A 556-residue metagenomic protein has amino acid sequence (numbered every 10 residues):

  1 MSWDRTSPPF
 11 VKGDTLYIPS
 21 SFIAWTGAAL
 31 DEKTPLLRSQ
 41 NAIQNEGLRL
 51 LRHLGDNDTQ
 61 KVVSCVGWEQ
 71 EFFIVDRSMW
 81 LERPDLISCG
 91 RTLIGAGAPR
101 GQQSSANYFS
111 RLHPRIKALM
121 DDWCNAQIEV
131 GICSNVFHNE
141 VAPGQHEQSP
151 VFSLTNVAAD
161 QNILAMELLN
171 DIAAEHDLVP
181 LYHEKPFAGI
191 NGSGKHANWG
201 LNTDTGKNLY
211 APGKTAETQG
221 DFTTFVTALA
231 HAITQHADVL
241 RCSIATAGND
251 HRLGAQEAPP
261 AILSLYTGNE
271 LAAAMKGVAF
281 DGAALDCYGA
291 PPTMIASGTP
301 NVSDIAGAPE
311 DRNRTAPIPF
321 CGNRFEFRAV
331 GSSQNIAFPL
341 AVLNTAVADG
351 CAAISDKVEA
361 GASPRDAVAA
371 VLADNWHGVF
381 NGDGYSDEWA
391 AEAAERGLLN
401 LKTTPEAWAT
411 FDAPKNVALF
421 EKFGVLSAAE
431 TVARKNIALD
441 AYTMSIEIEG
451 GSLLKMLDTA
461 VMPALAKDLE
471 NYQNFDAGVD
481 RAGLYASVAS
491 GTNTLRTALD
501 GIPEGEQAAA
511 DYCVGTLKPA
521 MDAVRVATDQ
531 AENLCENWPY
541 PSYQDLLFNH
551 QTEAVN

Functional and structural regions predicted by a protein language model:
M1-Y182, F187-G194, G200-A438: Glycine-rich, acidic/polar active-site loops that bind/position phosphate-bearing ligands
N375-N556: C-terminal amphipathic alpha-helical interaction region
